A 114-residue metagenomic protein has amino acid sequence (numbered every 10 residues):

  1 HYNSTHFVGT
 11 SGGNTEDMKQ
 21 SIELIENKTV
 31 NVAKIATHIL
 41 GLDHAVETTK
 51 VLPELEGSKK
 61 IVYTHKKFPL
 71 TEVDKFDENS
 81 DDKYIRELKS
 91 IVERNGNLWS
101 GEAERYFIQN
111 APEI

Functional and structural regions predicted by a protein language model:
H1-N3, T48-T49: Short intrinsically disordered, low-complexity coil segments enriched in acidic
Y2-T10, V32-A33: Short beta-alpha connecting loops at secondary-structure transitions that line or flank enzyme active sites
T15-I114: C-terminal hydrophobic helical "lid"/dimerization subdomain of Rossmann-like NAD(P)H-dependent oxidoreductases
